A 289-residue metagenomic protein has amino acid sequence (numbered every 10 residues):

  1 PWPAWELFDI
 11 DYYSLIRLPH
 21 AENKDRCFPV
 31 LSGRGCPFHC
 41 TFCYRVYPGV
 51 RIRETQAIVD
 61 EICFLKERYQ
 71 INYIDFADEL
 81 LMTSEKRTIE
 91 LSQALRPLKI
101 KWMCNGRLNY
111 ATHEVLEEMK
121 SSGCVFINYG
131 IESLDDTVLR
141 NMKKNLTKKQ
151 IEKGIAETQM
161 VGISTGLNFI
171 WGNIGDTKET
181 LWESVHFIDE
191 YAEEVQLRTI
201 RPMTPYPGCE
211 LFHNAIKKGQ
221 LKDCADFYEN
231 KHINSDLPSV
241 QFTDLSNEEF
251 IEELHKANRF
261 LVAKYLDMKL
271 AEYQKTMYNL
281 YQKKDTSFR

Functional and structural regions predicted by a protein language model:
P1, T204, G208: Glycine-rich beta-alpha loop elements in corrinoid/cobalamin-binding modules across cobalamin-dependent enzymes
P3-G166, W171, H186: Radical SAM [4Fe-4S] cluster-binding motif and immediate context
I16-P19, C36, C63, C209-A215 (+1 more regions): Radical SAM enzyme core and accessory elements
T88, L181, E210-H213: Histidine/acidic-residue-rich catalytic or RNA/ligand-binding cores of hydrolases and nuclease-related proteins
V115, G175-D189: Catalytic cores of alpha/beta
S121-I127, E183-I200: Structural recognition of alpha->loop->beta junctions
T165, V195-T199, A263, D267-M268: Bilobed periplasmic-binding protein-like "clamshell/Venus-flytrap" ligand-binding domains
